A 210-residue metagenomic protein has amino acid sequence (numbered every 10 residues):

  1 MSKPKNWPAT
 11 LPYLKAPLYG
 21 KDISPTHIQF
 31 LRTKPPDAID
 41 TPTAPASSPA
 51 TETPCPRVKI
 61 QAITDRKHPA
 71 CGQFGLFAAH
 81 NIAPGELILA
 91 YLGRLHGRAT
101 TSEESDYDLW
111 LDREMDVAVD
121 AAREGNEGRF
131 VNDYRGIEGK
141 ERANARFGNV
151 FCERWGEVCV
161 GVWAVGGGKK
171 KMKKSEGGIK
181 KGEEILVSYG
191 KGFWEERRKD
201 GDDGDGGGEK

Functional and structural regions predicted by a protein language model:
M1-G75, K191, R197-K210: Accessory low-complexity/Zn-finger-associated flanking regions of SET/PR-domain chromatin methyltransferases
T51-R66, S105-R198: Catalytic core of the SET domain in histone-lysine N-methyltransferases, recognizing conserved active-site
G72-F77, L92-L95, E114-V119: Short secondary-structure capping micro-motifs at structural edges
F77, A83, N126: Short, well-structured alpha-helical interface segments that form or flank functional binding sites
I82-G85, G182: Tight coil/turn sites that cap or link beta-strands
Y91-D108, G201-G204: Short Gly/aromatic-enriched secondary-structure transition segments
